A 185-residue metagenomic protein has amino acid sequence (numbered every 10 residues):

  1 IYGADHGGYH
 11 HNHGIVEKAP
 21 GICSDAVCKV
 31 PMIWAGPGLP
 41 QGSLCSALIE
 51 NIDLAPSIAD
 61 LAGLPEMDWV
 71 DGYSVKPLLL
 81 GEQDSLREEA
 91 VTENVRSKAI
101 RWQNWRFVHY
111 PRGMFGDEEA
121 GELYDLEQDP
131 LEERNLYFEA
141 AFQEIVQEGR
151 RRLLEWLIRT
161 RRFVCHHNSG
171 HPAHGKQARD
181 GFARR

Functional and structural regions predicted by a protein language model:
I1-P40, E50: Histidine-centered active-site microenvironments of extracellular/periplasmic hydrolases and transferases
H6-N12, A35, I52-A55, D60-E127 (+4 more regions): C-terminal cap/loop subdomain of S1 sulfatases and analogous C-terminal strand-loop tails that border
A19-P20, L39-I49, L61-E66, E132-F142: Active-site rim elements
